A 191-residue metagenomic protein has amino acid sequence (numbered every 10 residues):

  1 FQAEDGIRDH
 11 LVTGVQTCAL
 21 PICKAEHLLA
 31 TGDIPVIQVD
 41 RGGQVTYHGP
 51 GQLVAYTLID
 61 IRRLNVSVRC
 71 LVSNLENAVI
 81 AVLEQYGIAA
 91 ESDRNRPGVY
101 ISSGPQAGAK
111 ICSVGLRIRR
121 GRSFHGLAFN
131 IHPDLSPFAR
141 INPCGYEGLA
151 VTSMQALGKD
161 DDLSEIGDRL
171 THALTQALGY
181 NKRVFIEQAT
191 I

Functional and structural regions predicted by a protein language model:
F1-C18: Single conserved hydrophobic/aromatic residue that forms the stacking wall/gate of nucleotide- or nucleobase-binding
V15, A19, V39-G42: Active-site beta-strand/loop segments that form the cofactor-binding cradle of oxidoreductase flavoproteins
P21-L29: Short Gly/aromatic-enriched secondary-structure transition segments
K24-A25, V39-Y47, T57-I191: Catalytic beta-strand/loop module used to bind and position nucleotide/cofactor moieties in cofactor-attachment
P35-V36: Active-site metal-binding motif and surrounding structural segment of the metallo-beta-lactamase
